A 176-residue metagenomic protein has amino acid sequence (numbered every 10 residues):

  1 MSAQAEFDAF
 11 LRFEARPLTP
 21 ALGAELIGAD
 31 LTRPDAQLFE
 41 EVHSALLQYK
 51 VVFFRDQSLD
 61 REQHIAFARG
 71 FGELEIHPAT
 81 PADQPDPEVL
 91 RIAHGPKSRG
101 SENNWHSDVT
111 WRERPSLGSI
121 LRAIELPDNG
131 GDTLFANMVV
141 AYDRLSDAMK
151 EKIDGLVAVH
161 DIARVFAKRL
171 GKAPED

Functional and structural regions predicted by a protein language model:
M1-D176: Non-heme Fe(II) oxygenase catalytic core, chiefly the N-lobe of the double-stranded beta-helix
